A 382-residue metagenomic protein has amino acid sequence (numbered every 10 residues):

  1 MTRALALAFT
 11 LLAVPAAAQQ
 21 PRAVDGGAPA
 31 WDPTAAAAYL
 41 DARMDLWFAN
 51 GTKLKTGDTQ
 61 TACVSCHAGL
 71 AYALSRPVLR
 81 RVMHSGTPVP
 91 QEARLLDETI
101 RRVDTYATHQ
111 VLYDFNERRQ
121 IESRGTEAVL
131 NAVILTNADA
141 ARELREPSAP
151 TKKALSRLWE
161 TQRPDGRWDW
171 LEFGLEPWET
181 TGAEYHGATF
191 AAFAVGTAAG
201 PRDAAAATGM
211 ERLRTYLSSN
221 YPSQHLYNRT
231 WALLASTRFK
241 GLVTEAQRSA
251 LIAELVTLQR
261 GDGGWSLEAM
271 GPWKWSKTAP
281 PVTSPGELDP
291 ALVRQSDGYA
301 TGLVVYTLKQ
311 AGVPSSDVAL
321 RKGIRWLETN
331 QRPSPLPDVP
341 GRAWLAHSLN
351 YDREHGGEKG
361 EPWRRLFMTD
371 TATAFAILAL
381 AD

Functional and structural regions predicted by a protein language model:
A4-P15: Bacterial N-terminal signal peptides
A18-D382: Preference for long, amphipathic alpha-helical scaffolds in soluble/luminal domains and all-alpha bundles
